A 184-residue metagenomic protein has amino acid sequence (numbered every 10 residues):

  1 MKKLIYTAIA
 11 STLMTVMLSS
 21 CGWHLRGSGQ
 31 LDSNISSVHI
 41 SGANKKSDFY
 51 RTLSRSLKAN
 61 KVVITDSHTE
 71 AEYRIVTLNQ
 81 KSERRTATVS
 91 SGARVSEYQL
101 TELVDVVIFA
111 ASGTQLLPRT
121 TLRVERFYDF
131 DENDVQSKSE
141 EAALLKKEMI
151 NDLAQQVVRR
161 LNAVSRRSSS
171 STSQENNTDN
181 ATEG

Functional and structural regions predicted by a protein language model:
M1-C21: Sec-dependent bacterial lipoprotein signal peptides
T15-S54, K58-V62, R166-G184: A structural "domain/chain start" motif
C21, L57, V104, L153-A154: Buried hydrophobic packing residues in well-ordered domains
S41, K45, F49, G92 (+3 more regions): Extracytoplasmic/periplasmic, Sec-exported soluble proteins
L57, K61, I108-S112, Q156-S168: Sec/Tat-exported extracytoplasmic proteins
V62-E72: Short acidic low-complexity segments
V76-T121, E125-E140, G184: Surface-exposed short loop/turn segments
N133-G184: C-terminal/domain-edge helix-coil "capping" segments
